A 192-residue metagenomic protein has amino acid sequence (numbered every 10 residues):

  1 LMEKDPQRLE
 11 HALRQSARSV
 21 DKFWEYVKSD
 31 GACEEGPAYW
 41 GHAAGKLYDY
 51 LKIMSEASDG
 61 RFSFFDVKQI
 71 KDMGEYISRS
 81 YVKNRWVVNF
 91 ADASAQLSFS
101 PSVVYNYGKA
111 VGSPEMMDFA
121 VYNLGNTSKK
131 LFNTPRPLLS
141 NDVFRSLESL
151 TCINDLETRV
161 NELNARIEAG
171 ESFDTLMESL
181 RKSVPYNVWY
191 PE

Functional and structural regions predicted by a protein language model:
L1-M2, L9, T158, E192: Intrinsic structural disorder
M2-E10, Y26-E34, K52-F65: Inter-helical turn/loop segments and adjacent helix faces that build the functional surface of alpha-helical bundle
H11-R14, K68: Short sequence/structural elements of tandem HEAT/ARM alpha-solenoid repeats
A12, R18-A38, V82-A91: Glycine- and aromatic-rich loop/turn segments at beta-sheet edges
H42-E192: Carbohydrate-active enzyme catalytic cores, enriched for enzymes that act on polyanionic acidic polysaccharides
